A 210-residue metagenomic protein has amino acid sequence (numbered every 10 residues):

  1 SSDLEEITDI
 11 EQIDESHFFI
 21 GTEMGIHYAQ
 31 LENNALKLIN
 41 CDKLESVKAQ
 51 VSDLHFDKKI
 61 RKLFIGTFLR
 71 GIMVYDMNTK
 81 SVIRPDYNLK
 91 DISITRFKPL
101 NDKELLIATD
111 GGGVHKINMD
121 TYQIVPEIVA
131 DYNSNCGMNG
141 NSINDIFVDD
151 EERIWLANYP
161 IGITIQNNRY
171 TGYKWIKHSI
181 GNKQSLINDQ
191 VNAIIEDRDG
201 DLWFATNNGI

Functional and structural regions predicted by a protein language model:
S1-I210: Carboxylate-rich, polar loop motifs that coordinate divalent cations or form catalytic acidic clusters
